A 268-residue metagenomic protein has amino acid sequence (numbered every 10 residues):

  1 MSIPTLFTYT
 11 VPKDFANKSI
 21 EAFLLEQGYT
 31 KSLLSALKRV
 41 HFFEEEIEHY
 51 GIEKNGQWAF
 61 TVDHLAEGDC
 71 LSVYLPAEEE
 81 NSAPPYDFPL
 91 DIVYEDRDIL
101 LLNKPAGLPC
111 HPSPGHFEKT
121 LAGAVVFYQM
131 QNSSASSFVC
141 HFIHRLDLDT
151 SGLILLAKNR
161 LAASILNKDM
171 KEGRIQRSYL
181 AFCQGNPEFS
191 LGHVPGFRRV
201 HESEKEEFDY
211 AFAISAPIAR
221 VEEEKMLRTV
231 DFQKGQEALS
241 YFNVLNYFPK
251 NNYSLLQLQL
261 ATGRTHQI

Functional and structural regions predicted by a protein language model:
M1-Q267: RNA pseudouridine synthases
